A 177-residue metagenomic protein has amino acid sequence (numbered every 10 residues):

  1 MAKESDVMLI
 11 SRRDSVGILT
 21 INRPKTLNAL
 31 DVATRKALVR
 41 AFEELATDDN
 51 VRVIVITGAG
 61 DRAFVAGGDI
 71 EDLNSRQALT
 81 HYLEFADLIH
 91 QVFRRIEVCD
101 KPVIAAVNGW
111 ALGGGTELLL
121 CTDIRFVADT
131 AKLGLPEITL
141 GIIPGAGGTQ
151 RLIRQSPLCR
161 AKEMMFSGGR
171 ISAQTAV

Functional and structural regions predicted by a protein language model:
M1-T57, R94: Conserved CoA-thioester-binding segment of acyl-CoA-metabolizing enzymes
A2, R95-V177: Crotonase-fold acyl-CoA enzyme core
K25, R62, E71, Q150 (+1 more regions): Glycine-centered loop/turn positions within well-structured domains that cap or flank conserved ligand/cofactor-binding
A29-V32, A66, S75, R154 (+1 more regions): Phosphate-coordinating loops and pocket residues in cytosolic domains that bind phosphorylated ligands
G58-R95, A111, G141: Glycine- (often His-adjacent) and acidic-residue-rich active-site loop that binds/positions the CoA thioester
